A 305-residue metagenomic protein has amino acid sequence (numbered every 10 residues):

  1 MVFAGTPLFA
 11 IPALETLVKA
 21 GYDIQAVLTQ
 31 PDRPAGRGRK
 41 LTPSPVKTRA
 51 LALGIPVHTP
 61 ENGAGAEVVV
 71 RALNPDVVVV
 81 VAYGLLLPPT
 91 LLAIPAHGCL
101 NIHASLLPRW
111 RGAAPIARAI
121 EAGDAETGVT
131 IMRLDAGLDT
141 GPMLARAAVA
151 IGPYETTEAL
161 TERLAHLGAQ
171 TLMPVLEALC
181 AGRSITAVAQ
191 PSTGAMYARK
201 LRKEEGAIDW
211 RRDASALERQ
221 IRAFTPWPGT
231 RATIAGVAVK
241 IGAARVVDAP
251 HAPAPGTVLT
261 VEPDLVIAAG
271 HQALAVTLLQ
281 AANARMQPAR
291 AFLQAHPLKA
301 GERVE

Functional and structural regions predicted by a protein language model:
M1-P226, A281-N283, E302-E305: One-carbon transfer enzymes
R211-E305: An anion-binding loop in the catalytic cleft
